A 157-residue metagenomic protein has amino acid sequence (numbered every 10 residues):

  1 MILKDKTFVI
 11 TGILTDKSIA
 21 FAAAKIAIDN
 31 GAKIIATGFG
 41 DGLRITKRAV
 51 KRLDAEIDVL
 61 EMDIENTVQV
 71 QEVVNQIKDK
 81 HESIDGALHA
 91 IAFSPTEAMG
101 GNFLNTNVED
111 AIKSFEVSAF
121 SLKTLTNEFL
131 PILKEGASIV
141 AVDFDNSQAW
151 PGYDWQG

Functional and structural regions predicted by a protein language model:
I2-A36: Canonical Rossmann dinucleotide-binding motif of NAD(H)/NADP(H)-dependent dehydrogenases/reductases, specifically
T7-V9, A87-A92: Conserved hydrophobic beta-strands of the Rossmann-like cofactor-binding core in SDR/related NAD(P)H-dependent
G12-A23, A92-P131, E135-G157: Catalytic loop of short-chain dehydrogenase/reductase
I28, E82, L133-E135: A short hydrophobic alpha-helix cap/turn motif
F39-G42: Residues in the short beta-alpha loop(s) of Rossmann-like NAD(P)-binding domains
V50-V68: Rossmann-fold cofactor-recognition segment
I57, D85, I112: Conserved acidic residues
E65-K80: Conserved Rossmann-fold cofactor-binding substructure of NAD(P)-dependent oxidoreductases
